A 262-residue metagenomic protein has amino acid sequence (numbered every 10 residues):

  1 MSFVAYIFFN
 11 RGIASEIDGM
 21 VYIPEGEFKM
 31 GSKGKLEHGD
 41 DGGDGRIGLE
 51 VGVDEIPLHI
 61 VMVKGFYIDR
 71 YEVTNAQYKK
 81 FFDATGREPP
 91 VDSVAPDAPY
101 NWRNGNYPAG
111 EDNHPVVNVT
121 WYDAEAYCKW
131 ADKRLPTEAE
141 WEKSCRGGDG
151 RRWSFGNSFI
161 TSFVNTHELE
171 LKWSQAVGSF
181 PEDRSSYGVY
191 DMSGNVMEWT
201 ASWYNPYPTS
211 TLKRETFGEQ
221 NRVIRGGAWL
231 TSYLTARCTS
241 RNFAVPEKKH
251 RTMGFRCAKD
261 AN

Functional and structural regions predicted by a protein language model:
M1-V91, W121-Y122, D149, S158 (+2 more regions): Short, compositionally biased
Y22-I23, K29, G34-E50, E88-P90 (+2 more regions): Functional-site microenvironments in short loops/helix caps that host divalent-cation chemistry
